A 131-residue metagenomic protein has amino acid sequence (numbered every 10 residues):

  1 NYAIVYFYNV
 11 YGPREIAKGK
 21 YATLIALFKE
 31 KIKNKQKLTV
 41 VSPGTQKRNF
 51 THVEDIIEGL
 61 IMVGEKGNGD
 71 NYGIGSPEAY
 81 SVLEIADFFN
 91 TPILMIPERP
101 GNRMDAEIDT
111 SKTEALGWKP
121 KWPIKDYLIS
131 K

Functional and structural regions predicted by a protein language model:
N1-R14, T39, I93: Conserved beta-loop-beta element that borders a ligand/cofactor-binding pocket
V10-G12, L24, I56: Conserved sequence/active-site signature of Rossmann-fold short-chain dehydrogenase/reductase
R14-A17, P43: Conserved catalytic-core motifs of eukaryotic protein kinase domains, centered on the activation segment
I16, T23, Y80-S81: Short alpha-helical
A17-K20, P120: Single-residue recognition of alpha-helix boundary sites
E30-K131: C-terminal substrate-binding subdomain of Rossmann-fold SDR/epimerase-dehydratase oxidoreductases
